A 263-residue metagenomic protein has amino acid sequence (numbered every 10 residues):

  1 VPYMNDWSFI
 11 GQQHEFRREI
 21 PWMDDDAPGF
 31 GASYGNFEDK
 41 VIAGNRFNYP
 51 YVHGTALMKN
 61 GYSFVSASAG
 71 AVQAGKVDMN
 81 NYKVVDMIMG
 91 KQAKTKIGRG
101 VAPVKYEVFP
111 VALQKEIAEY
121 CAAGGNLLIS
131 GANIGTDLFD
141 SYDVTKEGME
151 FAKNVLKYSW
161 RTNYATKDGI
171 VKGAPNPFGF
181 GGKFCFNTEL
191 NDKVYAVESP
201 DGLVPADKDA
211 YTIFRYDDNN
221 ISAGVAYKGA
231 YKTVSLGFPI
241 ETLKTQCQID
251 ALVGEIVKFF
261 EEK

Functional and structural regions predicted by a protein language model:
V1-V84, G254-K263: Aromatic-Pro/Gly-enriched surface loop or interdomain linker that acts as a lid/target-recognition segment
V1-Y3, V65-S66, K83-M89, A93 (+3 more regions): Structural recognition of the beta-strand scaffold that forms the well-ordered cores of secreted hydrolase catalytic
N5-F9, A71-A74, G90-T95, N133-D137 (+2 more regions): Solvent-exposed loop/turn segments at secondary-structure junctions within structured extracellular/periplasmic domains
F37-G44, M87-F109, P239: The substrate-binding groove and active-site-proximal loops of carbohydrate-active enzymes, especially glycoside
Y49-H53, F109, L113-E116, I249-I256: Stable alpha-helical elements in mature extracytoplasmic
A93-K193, V197-S199, D209-A210, D217: A glycine-rich, often tryptophan-bearing local segment used as a flexible ligand/cofactor-contacting loop or short
P200-G202, D217-G229: Short, surface-exposed beta-strand/loop micro-motifs that present aromatic residues
F238-K263: A recurrent domain-boundary module in secreted/ectodomain proteins
